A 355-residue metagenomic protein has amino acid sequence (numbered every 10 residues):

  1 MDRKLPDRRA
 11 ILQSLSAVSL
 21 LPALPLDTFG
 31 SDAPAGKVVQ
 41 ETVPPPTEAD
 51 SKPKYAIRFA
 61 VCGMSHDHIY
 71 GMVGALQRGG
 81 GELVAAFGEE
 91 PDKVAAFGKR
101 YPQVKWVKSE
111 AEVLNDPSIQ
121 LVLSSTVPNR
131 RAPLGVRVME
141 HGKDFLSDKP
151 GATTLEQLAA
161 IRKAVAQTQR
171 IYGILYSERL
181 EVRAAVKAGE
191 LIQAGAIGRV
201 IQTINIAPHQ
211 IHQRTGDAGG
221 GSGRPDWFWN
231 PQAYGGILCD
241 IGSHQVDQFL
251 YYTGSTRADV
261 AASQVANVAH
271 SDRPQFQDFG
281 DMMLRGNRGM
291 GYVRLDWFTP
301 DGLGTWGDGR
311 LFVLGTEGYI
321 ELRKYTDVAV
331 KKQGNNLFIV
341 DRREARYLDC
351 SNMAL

Functional and structural regions predicted by a protein language model:
D2-S19: N-terminal secretory signal peptides and thylakoid transit peptides that target proteins across membranes
P22, F29-Y101: N-terminal Rossmann-like dinucleotide-binding module
V38-A49, D240, V246-V328: Contiguous beta-strand/loop segments that form the cofactor/metal-binding neighborhood of enzyme cores
V61, S147, Y172-I174, I204 (+1 more regions): Hydrophobic residues in well-ordered beta-strands that form the structural core
D67, R170-I171, R179-P274: Predominantly a Rossmann-like dinucleotide-binding segment in NAD(P)-dependent oxidoreductases
V104-A164: Beta-loop-alpha module in the N-terminal Rossmann-like domain of NAD(P)-dependent dehydrogenases, especially those
E321-K324, V330-L355: C-terminal helical cap and adjacent loop that interface with cofactors, partners, or active-site loops
